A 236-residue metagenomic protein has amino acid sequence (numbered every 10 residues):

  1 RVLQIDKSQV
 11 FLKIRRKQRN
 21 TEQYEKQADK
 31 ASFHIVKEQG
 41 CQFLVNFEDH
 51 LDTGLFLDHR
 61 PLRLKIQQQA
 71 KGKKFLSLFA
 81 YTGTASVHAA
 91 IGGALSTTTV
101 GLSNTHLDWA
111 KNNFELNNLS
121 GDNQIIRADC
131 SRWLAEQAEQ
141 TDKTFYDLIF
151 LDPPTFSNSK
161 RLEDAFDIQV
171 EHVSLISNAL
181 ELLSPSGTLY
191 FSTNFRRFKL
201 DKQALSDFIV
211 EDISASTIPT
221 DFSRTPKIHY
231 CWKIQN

Functional and structural regions predicted by a protein language model:
R1-F56, L64: Non-catalytic substrate-recognition/targeting regions of SAM-dependent transferases
G72-Y81: Conserved class I S-adenosyl-L-methionine
T82-A94: Conserved SAM-binding loop of SAM-dependent methyltransferases across substrates and taxa, primarily the Class I
S96-G101: Conserved SAM-binding motif I beta-strand of class I
L102-L148: S-adenosyl-L-methionine
H106, R127, L148-N178: Mobile active-site "lid"/loop adjacent to the S-adenosyl-L-methionine
L119, L183-S184: Helix-to-beta-strand junctions that scaffold the AdoMet/dcAdoMet cofactor pocket in Class I SAM-dependent enzymes
S174, G187-N236: C-terminal catalytic and target-recognition region of SAM-dependent MTase-like enzymes, primarily methyltransferases
